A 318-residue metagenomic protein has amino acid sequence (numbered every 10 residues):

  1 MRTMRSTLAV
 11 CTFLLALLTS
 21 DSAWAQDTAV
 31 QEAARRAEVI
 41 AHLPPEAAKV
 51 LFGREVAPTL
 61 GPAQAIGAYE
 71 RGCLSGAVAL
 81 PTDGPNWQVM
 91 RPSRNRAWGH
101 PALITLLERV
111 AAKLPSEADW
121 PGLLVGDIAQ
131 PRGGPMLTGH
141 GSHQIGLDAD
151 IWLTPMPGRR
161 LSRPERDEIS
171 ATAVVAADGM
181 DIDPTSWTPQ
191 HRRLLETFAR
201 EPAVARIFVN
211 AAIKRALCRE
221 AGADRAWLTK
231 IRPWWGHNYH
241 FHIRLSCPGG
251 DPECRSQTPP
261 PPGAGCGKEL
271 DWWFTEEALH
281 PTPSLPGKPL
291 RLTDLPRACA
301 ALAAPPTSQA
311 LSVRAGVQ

Functional and structural regions predicted by a protein language model:
A9-L17: Hydrophobic helical h-region of N-terminal Sec-dependent signal peptides in bacterial secretory/periplasmic proteins
A23-A25: Boundary at the C-terminal end of the N-terminal hydrophobic targeting segment
D27-A41, L161-Q318: Catalytic cores and adjacent binding grooves of peptidoglycan-active enzymes
D27-R71: Solvent-exposed N-terminal domain segments of exported/luminal and surface proteins
G53, L106-T138, F208-K230: Extended, low-complexity, intrinsically disordered C-terminal regulatory tails of eukaryotic serine/threonine kinases
V56-V125, W187-E196, E201-V204: Active-site acidic/histidine clusters and adjacent loop/turn architecture that either coordinate catalytic ions
D119-L124, I145-A149, A203, H237-F241: Envelope-exposed proteins and targeting segments
